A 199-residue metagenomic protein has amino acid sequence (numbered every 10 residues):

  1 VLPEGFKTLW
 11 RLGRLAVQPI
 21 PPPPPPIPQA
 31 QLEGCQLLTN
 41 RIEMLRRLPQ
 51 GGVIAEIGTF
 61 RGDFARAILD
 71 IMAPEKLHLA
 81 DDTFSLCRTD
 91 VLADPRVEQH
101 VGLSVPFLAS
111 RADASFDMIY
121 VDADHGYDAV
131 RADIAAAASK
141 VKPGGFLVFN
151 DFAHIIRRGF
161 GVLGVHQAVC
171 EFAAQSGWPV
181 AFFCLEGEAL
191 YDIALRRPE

Functional and structural regions predicted by a protein language model:
V1-Y120, D124-E199: A short alpha-helical cap/connector motif
